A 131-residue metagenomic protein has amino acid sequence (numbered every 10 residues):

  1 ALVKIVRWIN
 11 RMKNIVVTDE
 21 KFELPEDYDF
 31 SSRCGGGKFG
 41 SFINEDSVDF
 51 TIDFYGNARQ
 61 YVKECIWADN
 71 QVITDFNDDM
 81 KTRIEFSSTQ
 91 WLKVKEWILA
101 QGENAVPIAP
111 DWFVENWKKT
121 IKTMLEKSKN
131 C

Functional and structural regions predicted by a protein language model:
A1-T51: Core beta-strand-centered patch of the WYL/Sm-like small regulatory domain
R33-C131: Polybasic (Lys/Arg-rich)
